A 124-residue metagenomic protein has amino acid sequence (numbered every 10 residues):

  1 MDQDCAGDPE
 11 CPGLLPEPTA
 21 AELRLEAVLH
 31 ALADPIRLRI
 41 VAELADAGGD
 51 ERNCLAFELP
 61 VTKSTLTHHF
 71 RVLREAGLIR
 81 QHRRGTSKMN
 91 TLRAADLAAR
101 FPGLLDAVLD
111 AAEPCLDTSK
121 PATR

Functional and structural regions predicted by a protein language model:
D2-R24, A42-A47, R93-R124: Amphipathic alpha-helical dimerization/coiled-coil segments that flank or bridge DNA-binding/regulatory modules
E26-T62, R84-D96: N-terminal helix-turn-helix DNA-binding core of bacterial DNA-binding proteins
L29, V41, L66, I79 (+1 more regions): Extended interaction regions within the primary functional domain
D34, H69, P102: Conserved acidic functional residues
L55-Q81: Canonical helix-turn-helix DNA-binding module
H82-R83, A107: A generic structural-conservation signal
